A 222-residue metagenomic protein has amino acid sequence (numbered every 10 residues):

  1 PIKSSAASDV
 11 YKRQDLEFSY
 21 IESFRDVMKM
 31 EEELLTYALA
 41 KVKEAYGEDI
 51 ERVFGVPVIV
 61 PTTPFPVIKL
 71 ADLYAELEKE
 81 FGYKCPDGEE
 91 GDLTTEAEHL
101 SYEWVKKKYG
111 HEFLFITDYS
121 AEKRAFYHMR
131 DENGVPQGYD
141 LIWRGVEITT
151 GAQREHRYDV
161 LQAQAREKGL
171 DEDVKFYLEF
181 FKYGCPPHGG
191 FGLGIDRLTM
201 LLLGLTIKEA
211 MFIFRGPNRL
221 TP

Functional and structural regions predicted by a protein language model:
P1, V67, G192: Short aromatic/basic micro-patch
P1-A7, Y11: Single conserved hydrophobic/aromatic residue that forms the stacking wall/gate of nucleotide- or nucleobase-binding
D9-E17, E31, L35: Charged, cofactor-coupling segments
K12-S23, H111-P222: TRNA-recognition modules of translation machinery and tRNA-sensing kinases, especially anticodon-binding
S23-K29: Short, conserved charged micro-motifs
E31, L35, S101, I195-T199 (+1 more regions): Short, Φ-rich (hydrophobic/aromatic) sequence segments
E33-R144, R166-K168, E172-C185: Metal-assisted phosphate- and nucleotidyl-transfer catalytic regions
